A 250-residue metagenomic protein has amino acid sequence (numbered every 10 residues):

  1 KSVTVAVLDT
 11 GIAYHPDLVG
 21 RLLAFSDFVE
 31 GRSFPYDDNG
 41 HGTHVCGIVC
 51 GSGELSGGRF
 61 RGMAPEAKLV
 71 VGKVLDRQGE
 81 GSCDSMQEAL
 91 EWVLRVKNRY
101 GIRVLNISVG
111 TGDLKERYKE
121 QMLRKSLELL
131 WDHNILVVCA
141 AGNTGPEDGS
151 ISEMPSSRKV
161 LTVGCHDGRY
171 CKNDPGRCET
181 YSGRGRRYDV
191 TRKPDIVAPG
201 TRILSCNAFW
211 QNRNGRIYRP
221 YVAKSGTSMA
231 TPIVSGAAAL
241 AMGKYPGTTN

Functional and structural regions predicted by a protein language model:
K1, D37, F60-A64, E80-N106 (+3 more regions): Mature extracellular/periplasmic domains of secretome proteins
K1-A24, R32-D84, Y100-R103, S156-K159 (+2 more regions): Subtilisin-like serine protease catalytic core
D9, G142, G226: Active-site glycine-centered loops adjacent to acidic/histidine catalytic or metal-binding residues that shape
G11-A13, F28-V29, L55, L75-G79 (+6 more regions): Solvent-exposed loop/turn segments at secondary-structure junctions within structured extracellular/periplasmic domains
Y14-L18, L22-L23, H166-K172, S182-M229: Catalytic-core environment of secreted peptidases
H41-V45, V109, K119-S126, V137 (+2 more regions): Extended, hydrophobic alpha-helical segments in both membrane/secreted and soluble proteins
C46-V49, V70-D76, L105, S150-E153 (+1 more regions): Hydrolase catalytic cores
K73, N106-G110, V138-A141, G164-C165 (+1 more regions): A cross-family glycoside hydrolase active-site/sugar-binding cleft signature
